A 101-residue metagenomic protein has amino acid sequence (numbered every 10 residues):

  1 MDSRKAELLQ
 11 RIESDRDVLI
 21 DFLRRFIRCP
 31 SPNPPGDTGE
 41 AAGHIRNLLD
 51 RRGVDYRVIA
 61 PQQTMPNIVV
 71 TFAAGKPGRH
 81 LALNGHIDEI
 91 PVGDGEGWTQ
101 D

Functional and structural regions predicted by a protein language model:
D2-D101: Acidic/His- and Gly-rich active-site-bordering loop/insert found across diverse amide/peptide-bond hydrolases
